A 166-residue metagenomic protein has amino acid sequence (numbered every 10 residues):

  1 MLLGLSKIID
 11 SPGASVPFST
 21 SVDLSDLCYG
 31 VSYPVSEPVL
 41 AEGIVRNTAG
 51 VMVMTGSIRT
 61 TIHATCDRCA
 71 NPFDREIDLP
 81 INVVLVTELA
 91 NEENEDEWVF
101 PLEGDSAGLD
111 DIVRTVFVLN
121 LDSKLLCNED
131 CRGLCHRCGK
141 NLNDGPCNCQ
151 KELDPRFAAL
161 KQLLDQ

Functional and structural regions predicted by a protein language model:
M1-Q166: Structured interface patches
